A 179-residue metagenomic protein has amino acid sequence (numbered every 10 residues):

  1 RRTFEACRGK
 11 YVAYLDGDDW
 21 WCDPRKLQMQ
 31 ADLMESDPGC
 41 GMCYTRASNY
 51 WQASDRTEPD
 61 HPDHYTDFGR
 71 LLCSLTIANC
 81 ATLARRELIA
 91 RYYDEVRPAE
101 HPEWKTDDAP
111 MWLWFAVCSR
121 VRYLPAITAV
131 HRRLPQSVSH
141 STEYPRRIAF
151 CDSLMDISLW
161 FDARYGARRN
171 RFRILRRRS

Functional and structural regions predicted by a protein language model:
R1-C7, M29: Glycine-rich, basic loop-to-helix element that forms the pyrophosphate-binding segment of sugar-nucleotide handling
E5, T45, Q52, P59-Y144 (+1 more regions): Conserved nucleotide-sugar donor-binding catalytic segment
G9, D37-C40, S119: Short, high-confidence coil segments that cap the C-terminus of an alpha-helix and link into the following beta-strand
V12: Short aromatic/hydrophobic "clamp" motif used to bind/position activated sugar donors
D16-W20: The conserved acidic donor/metal-binding loop of glycosyltransferases
R25-T57: Conserved donor NDP-sugar-binding/catalytic core segment of glycosyltransferases
Y144-D152, R171-S179: Non-catalytic, C-terminal membrane-associated alpha-helical segments of glycosyltransferases
D162-R171: Flexible helix-coil transition and linker loops at the boundaries of alpha-helical arrays
